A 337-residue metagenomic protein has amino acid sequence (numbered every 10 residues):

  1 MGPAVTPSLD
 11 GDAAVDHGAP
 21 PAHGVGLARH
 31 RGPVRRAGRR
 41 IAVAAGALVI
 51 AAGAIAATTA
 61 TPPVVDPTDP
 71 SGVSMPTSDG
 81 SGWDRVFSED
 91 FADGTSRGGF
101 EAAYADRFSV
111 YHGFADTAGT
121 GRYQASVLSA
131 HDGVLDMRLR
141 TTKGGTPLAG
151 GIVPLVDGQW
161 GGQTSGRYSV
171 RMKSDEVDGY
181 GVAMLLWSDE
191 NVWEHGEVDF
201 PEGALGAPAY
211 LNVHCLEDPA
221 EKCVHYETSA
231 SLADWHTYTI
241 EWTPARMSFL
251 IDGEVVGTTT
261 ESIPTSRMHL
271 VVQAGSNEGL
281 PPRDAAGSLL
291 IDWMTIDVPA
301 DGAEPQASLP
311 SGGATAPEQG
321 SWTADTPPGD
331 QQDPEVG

Functional and structural regions predicted by a protein language model:
M1-G38: Terminal targeting segments of Actinobacterial cell-envelope proteins
P7, T59-P62: N-terminal compositionally biased, intrinsically disordered segments and leader/signal-like regions
D16-H17, T58-T59, D66: Generic N-terminal simple sequence motifs
A28-H30, G38-R40, I50, P62-G337: GH16 jelly-roll
A44-A47: Sec-dependent N-terminal signal peptides
V49-T59: Hydrophobic alpha-helical membrane-insertion segments, chiefly the h-region of N-terminal signal peptides
